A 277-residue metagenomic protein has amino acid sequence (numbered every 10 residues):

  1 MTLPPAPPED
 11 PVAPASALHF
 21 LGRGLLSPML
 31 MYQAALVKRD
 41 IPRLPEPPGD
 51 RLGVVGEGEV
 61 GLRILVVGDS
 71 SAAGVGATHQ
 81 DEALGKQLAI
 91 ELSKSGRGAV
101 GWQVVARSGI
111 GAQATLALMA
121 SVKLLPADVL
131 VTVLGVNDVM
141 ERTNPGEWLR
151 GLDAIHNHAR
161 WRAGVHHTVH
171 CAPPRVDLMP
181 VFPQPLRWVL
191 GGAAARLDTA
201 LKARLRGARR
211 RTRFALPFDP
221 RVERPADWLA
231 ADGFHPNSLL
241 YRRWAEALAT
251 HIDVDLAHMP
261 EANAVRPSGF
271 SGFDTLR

Functional and structural regions predicted by a protein language model:
M1-I64, D253-R277: N-terminal secretory targeting modules
T2-D10, P14, I90, S108 (+7 more regions): Extracellular glycan-modifying ectodomains
D10, A17, E57, A77 (+6 more regions): Alpha-helix initiation/capping motif
R43-V60, L116-L124, D153-R162: Short amphipathic alpha-helices and their capping/turn segments at secondary-structure boundaries
R63-L65, S71-R150: Conserved SGNH/GDSL esterase-like catalytic core that processes O-acyl groups on lipids and polysaccharides
V67-G68, C171: Short hydrophobic segments within beta-strands
A120-E261, F273-R277: Alpha-helical cap/lid subdomain in secreted, periplasmic, or secretory-pathway luminal O-acyl-processing enzymes
